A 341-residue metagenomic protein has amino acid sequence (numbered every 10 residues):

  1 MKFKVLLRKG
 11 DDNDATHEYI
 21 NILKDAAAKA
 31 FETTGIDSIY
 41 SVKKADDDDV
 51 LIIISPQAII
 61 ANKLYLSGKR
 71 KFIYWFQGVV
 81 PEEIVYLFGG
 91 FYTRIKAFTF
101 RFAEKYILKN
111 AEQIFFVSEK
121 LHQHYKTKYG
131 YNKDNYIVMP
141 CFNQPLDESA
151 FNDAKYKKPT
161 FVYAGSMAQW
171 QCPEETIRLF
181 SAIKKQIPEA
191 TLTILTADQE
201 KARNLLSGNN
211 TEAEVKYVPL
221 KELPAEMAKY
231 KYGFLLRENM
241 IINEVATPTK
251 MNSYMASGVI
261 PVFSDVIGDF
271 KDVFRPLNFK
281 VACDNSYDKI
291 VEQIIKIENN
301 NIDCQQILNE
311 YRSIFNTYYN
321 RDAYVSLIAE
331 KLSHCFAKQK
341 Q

Functional and structural regions predicted by a protein language model:
D14-E18, D284-D288, E298-A337: A charged, aromatic-enriched C-terminal amphipathic alpha-helix characteristic of glycosyltransferases across folds
V50, S67-V85: Active-site proximal beta-strand in glycosyltransferases
V80, R94-F116: Membrane-proximal helix-turn-helix segments that form the acceptor-binding/catalytic region of lipid-linked
K109-S149: Donor nucleotide-sugar binding/catalytic pocket of nucleotide-sugar-dependent glycosyltransferases
N152-Q171, T176-F180, K184, T193: Conserved donor-binding/catalytic core segment of Leloir-type glycosyltransferases
Q171, K221, E226, G233-A256 (+1 more regions): Nucleotide-sugar-dependent
K201-Y232: Nucleotide-activated donor-binding/catalytic signature segment of Leloir-type glycosyltransferases, i.e., the conserved
K271-K296: Change "using UDP/GDP/dTDP sugars" to "using nucleotide sugars
